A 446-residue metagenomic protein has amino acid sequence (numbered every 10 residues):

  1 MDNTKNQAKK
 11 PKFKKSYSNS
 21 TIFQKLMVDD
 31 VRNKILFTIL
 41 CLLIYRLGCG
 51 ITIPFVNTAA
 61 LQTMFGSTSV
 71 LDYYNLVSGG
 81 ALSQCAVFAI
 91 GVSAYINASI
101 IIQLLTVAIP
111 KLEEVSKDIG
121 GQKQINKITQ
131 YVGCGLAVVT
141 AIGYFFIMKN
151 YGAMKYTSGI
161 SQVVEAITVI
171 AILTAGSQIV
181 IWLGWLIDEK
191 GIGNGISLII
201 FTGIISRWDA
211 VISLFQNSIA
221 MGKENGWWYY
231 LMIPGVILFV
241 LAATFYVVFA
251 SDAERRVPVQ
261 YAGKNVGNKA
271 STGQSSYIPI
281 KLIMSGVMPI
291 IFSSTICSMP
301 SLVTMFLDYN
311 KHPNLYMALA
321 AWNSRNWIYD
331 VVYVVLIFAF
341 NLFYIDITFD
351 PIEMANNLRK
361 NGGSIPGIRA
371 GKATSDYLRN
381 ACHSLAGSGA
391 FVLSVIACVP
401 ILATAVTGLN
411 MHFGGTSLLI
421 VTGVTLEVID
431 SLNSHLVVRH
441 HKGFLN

Functional and structural regions predicted by a protein language model:
D2-N446: N-terminal cationic and glycine-rich segments that engage phosphates or anionic surfaces
